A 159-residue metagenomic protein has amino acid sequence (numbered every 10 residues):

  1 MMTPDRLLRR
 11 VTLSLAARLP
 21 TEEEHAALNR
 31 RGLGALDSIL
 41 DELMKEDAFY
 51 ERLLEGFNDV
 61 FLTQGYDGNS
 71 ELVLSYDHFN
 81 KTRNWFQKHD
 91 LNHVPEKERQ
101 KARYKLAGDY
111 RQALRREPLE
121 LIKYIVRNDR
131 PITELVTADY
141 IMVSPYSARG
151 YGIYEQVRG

Functional and structural regions predicted by a protein language model:
M1-G159: Short, structured secondary-structure elements that scaffold catalytic or ligand/cofactor-binding regions
